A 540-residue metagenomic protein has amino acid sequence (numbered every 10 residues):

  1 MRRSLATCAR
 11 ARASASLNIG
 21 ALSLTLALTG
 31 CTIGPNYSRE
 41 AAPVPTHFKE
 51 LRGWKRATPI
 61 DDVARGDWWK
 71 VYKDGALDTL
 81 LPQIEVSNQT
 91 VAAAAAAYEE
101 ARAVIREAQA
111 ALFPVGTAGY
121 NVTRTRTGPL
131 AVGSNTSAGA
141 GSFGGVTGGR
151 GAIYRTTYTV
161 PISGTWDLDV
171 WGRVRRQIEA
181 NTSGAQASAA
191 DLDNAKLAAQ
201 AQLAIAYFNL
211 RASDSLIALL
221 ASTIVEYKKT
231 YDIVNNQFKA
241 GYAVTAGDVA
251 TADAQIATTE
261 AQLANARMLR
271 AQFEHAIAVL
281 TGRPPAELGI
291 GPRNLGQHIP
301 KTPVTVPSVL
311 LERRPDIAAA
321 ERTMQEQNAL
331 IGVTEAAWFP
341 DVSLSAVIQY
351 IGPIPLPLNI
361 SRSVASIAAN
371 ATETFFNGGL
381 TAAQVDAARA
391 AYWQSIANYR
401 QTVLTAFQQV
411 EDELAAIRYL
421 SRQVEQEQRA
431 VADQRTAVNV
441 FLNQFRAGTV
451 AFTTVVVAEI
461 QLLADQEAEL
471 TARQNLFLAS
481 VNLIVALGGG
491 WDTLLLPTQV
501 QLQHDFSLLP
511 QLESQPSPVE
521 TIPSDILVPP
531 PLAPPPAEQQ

Functional and structural regions predicted by a protein language model:
M1-A13: N-terminal secretory signal peptides that target proteins for export/translocation
L28-G30: C-terminal motif of bacterial Sec signal peptides marking the signal peptidase cleavage site
T32-Q109, T245-A246, L295-Q325, T374-F375 (+5 more regions): Bacterial Sec-pathway N-terminal export signals of envelope proteins
T32-Q202, D341-A346, V364-S366, G378-V385 (+1 more regions): Short flexible linkers and secondary-structure junctions
R56-P59, V63-V71, N121-S163, E287-P303 (+3 more regions): Small/polar, glycine/serine/threonine/aspartate-rich low-complexity segments that form flexible
L81, T159-S163, Y207, P307 (+2 more regions): Membrane-embedded beta-strand positions in outer-membrane beta-barrel channels/transporters
A92-A93, Q109-A110, Y154, L168-K196 (+8 more regions): Sec/SRP-type N-terminal targeting helices
V174, A190-V306, A416, L420-Q423 (+5 more regions): Periplasmic alpha-helical coiled-coil/stalk elements that build and connect Gram-negative outer-membrane
